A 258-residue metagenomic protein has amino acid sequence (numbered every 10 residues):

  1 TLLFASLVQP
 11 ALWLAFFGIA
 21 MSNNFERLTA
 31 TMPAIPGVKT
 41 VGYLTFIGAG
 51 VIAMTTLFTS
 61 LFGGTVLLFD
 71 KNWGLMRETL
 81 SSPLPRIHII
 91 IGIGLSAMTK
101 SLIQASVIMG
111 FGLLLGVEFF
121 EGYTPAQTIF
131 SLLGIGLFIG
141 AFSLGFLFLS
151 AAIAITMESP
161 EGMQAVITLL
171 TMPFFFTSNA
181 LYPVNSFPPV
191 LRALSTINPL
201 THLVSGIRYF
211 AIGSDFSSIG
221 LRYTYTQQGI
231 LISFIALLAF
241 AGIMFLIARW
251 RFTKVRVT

Functional and structural regions predicted by a protein language model:
T1-L12, T258: Membrane-interface helix starts
L12-I19, K39-L115, L169, F175: Hydrophobic alpha-helical transmembrane segments of multi-pass membrane transport proteins
F17-E26, F58, G112-Q127, M157-S159 (+2 more regions): Short helix-capping/hinge motifs at transmembrane helix termini and TM-loop junctions
I19-N23, G145, A151-T201: Transmembrane helix segments
N24, A211, D215-S218, Y223-T258: Junction motif at the cytosolic side of a transmembrane helix
N24-V41, V117-I129, S214-G229: Short helix-coil transition/hinge motifs at the ends and kinks of transmembrane helices, capturing the brief
R86, I90-I167, G229-R249: Alpha-helical transmembrane segments and their short interhelical loops
A180-Q228: Terminal transmembrane helical anchor/hairpin motif
